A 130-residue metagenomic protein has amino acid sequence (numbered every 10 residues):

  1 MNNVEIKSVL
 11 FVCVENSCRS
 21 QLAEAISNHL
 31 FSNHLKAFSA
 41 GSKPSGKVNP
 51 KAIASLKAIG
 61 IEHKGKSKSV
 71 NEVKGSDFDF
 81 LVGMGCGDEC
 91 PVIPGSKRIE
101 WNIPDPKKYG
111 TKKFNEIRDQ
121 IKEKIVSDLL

Functional and structural regions predicted by a protein language model:
N2-L130: Short polar/charged helix/loop
